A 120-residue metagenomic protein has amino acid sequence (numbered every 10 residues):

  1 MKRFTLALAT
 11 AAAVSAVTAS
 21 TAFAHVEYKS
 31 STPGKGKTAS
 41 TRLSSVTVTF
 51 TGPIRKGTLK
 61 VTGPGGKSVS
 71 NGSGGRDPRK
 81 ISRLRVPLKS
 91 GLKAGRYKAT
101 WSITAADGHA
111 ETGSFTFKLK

Functional and structural regions predicted by a protein language model:
M1-A9: Bacterial N-terminal signal peptides that target proteins for export
A9-A16: Bacterial N-terminal signal peptides
T18-A24: Sec/Tat signal peptide C-region and signal peptidase I cleavage site
A24-T32: Cleaved targeting-peptide boundary
P33-K35, G72-S73: Surface-exposed, proline-enriched loop/turn segments that connect beta strands in immunoglobulin-like
K37-R42: Short, solvent-exposed loop/linker segments at the N-terminal edge of repeated beta-sheet extracellular domains
T47, T51-P53, T58-K118: Acidic, low-complexity Ser/Thr/Gly/Pro-rich repeat segments typical of extracellular/periplasmic and surface-exposed
